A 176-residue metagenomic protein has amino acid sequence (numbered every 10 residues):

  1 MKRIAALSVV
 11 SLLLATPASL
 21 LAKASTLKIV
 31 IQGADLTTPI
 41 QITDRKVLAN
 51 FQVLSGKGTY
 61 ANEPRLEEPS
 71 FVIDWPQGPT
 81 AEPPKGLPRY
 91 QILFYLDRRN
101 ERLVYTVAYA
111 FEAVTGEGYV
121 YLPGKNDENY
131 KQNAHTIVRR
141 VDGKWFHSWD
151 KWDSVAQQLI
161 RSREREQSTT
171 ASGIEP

Functional and structural regions predicted by a protein language model:
M1-S8: Bacterial N-terminal signal peptides that target proteins for export
S8-T16: Bacterial N-terminal signal peptides
L21-P176: Function-determining sites in protein domains
